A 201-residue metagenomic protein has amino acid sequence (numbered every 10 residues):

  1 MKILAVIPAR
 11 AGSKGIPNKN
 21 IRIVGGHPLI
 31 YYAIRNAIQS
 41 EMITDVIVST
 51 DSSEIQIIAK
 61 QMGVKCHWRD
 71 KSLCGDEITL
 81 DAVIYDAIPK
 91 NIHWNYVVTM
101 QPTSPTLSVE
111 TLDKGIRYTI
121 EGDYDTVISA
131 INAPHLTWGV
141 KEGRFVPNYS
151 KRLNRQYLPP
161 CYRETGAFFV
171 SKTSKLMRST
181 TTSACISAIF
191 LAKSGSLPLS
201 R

Functional and structural regions predicted by a protein language model:
K2-S49: N-terminal glycine-rich phosphate-binding loop and ensuing alpha1 helix
R10, K71, Q101, I131-N132: Histidine-centered beta-alpha loop that forms part of the nucleotide-sugar donor binding/catalytic region in diverse
A11, R69-G75, S194-S196: Short, acidic/turn-prone active-site loops that include or flank metal/cofactor- and phosphate-binding residues
I43, I92-W94, D123-Y124: Short, high-confidence coil segments that cap the C-terminus of an alpha-helix and link into the following beta-strand
I47, S53-V98, L107-K114: Short phosphate-binding loop-to-helix
A82, D86, P105-L191: Conserved core of the sugar-phosphate nucleotidyltransferase
A188-R201: Long hydrophobic alpha-helical segments typical of transmembrane helices together with their membrane-interfacial
